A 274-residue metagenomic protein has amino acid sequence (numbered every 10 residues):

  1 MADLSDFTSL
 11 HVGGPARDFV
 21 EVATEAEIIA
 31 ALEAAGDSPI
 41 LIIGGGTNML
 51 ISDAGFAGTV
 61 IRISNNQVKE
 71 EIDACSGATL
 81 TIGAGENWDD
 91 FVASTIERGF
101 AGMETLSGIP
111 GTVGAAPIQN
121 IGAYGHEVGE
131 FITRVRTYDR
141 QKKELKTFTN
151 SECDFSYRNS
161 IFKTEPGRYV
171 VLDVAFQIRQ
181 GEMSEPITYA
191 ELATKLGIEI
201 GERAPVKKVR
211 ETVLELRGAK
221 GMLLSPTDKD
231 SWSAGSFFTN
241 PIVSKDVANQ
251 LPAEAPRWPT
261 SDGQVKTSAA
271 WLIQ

Functional and structural regions predicted by a protein language model:
M1-Q141: Anion-binding (especially nucleotide phosphate/pyrophosphate-binding) glycine-rich loop and adjoining beta-alpha core
S5-V12, M49, L145-Q274: Phosphate/pyrophosphate- and phosphate-bearing ligand-binding catalytic cores of soluble enzymes
